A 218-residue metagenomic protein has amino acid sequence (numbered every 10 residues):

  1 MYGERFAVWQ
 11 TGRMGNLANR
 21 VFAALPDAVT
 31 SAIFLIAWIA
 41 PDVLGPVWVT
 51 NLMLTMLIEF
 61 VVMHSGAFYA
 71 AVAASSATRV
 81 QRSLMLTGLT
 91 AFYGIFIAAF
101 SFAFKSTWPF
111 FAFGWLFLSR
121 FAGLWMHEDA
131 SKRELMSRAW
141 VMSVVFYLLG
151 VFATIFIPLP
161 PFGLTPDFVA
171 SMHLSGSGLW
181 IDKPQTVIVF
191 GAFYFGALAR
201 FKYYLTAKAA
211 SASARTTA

Functional and structural regions predicted by a protein language model:
M1-N16: Short, Lys/Arg-rich, polar N-terminal cytosolic tail immediately upstream of the first transmembrane signal-anchor
T11-M14, T87-A99, A170-V187: Membrane-interface segments at the starts/ends of alpha-helical transmembrane spans
N19-F34, T90-A91, G191-Y194: Alpha-helical transmembrane segments
D27-L44, F92-A98: Membrane-embedded alpha-helical segments in integral membrane proteins
N51-E59, W108-L118, G191: Hydrophobic core segments of alpha-helical transmembrane domains in multi-pass membrane proteins
L57-R79: Canonical alpha-helical transmembrane segments
S83-Y147: Membrane-proximal helix-loop-helix units in multi-pass membrane proteins
K132-A218: C-terminal membrane-adjacent module
